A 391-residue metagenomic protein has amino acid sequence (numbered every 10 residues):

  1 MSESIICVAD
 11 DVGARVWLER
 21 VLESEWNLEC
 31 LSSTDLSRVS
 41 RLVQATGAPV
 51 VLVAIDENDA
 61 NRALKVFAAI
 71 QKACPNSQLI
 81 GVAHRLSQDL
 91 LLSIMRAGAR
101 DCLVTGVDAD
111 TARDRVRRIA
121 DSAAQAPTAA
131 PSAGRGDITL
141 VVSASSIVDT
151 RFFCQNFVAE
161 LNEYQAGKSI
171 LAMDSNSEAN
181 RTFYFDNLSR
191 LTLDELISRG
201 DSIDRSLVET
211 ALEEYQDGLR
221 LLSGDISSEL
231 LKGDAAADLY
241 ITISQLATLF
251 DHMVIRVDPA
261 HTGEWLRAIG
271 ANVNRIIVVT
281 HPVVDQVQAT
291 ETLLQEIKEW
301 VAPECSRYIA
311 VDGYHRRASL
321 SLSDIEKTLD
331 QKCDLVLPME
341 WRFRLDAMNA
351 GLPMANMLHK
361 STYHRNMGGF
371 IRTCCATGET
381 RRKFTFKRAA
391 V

Functional and structural regions predicted by a protein language model:
R38-V39, P49-I70: Conserved phosphotransfer microenvironments
V107-V116: C-terminal output helix
R135-S177, R181-F185: Walker A/P-loop phosphate-binding motif and the immediately C-terminal alpha-helix
Y164-L221: Phosphate-binding loop that captures ATP/GTP phosphates
G200-R267: Cytosolic-facing regulatory segments adjacent to core modules
I241, A247-H252, V257-L335: Conserved catalytic-core segment of NTP-binding enzymes
G313-Y314, L322-A355, M367: Beta-strand-loop-alpha "switch" segments that mediate conformational coupling across diverse proteins
